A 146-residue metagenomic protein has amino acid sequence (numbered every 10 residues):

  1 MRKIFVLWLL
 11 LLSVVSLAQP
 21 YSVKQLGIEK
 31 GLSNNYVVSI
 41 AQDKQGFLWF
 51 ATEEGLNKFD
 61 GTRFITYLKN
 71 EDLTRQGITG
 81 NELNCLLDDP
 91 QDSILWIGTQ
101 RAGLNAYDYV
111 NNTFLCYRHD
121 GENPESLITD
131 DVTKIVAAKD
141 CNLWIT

Functional and structural regions predicted by a protein language model:
M1-T146: Carboxylate-rich, polar loop motifs that coordinate divalent cations or form catalytic acidic clusters
